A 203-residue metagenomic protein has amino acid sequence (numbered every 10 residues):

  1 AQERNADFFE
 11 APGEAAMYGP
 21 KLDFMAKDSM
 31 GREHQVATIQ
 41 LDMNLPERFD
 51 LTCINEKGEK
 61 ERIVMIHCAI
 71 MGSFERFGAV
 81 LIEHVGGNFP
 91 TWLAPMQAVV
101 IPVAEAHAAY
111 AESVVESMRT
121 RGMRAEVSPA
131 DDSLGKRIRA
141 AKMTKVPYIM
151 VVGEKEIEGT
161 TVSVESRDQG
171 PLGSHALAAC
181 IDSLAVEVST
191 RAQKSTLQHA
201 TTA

Functional and structural regions predicted by a protein language model:
A1-A203: NTP/phosphate- and nucleic-acid-binding module
